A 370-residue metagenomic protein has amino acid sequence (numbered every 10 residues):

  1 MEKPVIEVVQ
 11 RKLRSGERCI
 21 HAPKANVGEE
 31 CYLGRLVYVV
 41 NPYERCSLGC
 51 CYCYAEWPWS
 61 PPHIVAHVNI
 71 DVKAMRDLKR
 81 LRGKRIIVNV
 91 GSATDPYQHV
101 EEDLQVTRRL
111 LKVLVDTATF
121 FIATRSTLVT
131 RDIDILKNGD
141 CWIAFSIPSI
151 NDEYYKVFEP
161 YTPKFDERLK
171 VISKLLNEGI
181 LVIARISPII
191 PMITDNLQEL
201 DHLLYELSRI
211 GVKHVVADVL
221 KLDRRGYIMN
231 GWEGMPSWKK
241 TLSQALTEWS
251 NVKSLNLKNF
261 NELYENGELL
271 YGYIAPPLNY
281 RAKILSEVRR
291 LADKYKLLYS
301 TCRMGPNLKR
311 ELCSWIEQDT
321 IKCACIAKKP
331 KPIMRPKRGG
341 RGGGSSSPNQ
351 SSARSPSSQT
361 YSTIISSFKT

Functional and structural regions predicted by a protein language model:
M1-A144, P148-E153, K369-T370: Conserved Radical SAM active-site core
E2-R14, Q198-T370: Auxiliary Fe-S-binding modules of radical SAM enzymes
V88, F120-I122, I143-F145, V182-I186 (+2 more regions): Hydrophobic faces of well-ordered beta-strands that scaffold small-molecule active sites in alpha/beta enzyme cores
S92-Q98, T127-T130, I143-T162, I189-I193 (+2 more regions): Conserved radical SAM core fold
L104-V106, D166, L197-L203: Charged helix-capping and loop-helix junction motifs
L111-V115, D134-K137, K170-E178, R289-D293: Surface-exposed amphipathic alpha-helices with a cationic face
Y161, K174-N196, L222, Y271-L278: Conserved strand-turn element in the central/C-terminal portion of the radical SAM core barrel that lines
K164-K170: Active-site glycine-rich loop that binds ribose-phosphate moieties when present
